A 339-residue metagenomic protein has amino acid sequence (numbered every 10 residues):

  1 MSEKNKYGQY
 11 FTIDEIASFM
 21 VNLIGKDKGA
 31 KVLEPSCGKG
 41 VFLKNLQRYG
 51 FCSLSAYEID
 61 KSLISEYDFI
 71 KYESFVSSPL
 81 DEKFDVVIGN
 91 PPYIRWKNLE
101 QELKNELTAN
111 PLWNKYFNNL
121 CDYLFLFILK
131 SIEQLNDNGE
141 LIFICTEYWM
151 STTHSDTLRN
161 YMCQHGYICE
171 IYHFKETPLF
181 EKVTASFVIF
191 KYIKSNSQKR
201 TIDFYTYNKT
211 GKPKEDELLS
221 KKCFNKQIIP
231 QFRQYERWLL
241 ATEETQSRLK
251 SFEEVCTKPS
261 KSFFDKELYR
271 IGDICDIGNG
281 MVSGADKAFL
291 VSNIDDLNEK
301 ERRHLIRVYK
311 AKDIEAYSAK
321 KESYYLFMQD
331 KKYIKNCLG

Functional and structural regions predicted by a protein language model:
M1-S2: N-terminal, positively charged/glycine-rich alpha-helical extensions of SAM-dependent methyltransferases
N5-L23, S36-E66, S78-V282: Signature of N6-adenine DNA methyltransferases within the class I
G25-K31: Short helix-loop-beta connector
L33, S55, K71: Conserved Rossmann-like nucleotide-binding pocket used by diverse enzymes that bind dinucleotide cofactors
D68-F75: Conserved SAM-binding strand-loop segment of SAM-dependent methyltransferases
K71, C145-T146, K310: A secondary-structure boundary/capping signal
T257-G339: Polyanion-binding catalytic cores of nucleic-acid enzymes and NTP/SAM-utilizing transferases
